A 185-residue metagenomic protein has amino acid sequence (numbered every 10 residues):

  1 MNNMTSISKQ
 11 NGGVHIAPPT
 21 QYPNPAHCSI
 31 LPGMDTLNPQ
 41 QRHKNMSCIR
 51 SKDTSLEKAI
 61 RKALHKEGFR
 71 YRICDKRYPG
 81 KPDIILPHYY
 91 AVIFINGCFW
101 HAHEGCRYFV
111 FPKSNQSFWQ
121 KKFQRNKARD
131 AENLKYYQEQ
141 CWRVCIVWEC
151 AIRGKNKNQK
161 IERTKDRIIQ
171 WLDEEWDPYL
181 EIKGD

Functional and structural regions predicted by a protein language model:
M1-Q10: Extreme N-terminal basic, low-complexity initiation segments that serve as generic localization/processing leaders
G12, I16-A17: Short hydrophobic alpha-helical segments enriched in small aliphatic residues
P23-P25: Short hydrophobic targeting helices and cationic amphipathic motifs that mediate membrane/organellar targeting
H27-I146, A151-D185: Nucleic-acid endo/exonuclease domains
